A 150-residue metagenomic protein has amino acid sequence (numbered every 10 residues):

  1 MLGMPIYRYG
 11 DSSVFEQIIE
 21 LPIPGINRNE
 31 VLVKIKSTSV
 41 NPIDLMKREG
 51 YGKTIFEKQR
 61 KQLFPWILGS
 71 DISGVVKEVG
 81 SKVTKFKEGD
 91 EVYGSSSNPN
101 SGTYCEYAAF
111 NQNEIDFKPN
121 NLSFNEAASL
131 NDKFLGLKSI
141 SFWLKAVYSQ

Functional and structural regions predicted by a protein language model:
M1-M4: Short structural boundary motif marking the start of a folded domain
I6, I26, T38, V79 (+1 more regions): Residue-level recognition of beta-strand microenvironments
G10-E16, P42-I43: Short N-terminal binding/cap micro-motifs at the start of the first secondary-structure element
L21-S73: N-terminal glycine-rich beta->alpha transition that marks the start or flank of a dinucleotide-binding site
K61-Q62, S95-Q150: NAD(P)H dinucleotide-binding glycine-rich loop of Rossmann-like/cofactor-binding domains, especially the beta1-alpha1
S73-S97: A glycine-/small-residue-rich N-terminal strand-loop-strand element that serves as the cofactor-binding glycine loop
